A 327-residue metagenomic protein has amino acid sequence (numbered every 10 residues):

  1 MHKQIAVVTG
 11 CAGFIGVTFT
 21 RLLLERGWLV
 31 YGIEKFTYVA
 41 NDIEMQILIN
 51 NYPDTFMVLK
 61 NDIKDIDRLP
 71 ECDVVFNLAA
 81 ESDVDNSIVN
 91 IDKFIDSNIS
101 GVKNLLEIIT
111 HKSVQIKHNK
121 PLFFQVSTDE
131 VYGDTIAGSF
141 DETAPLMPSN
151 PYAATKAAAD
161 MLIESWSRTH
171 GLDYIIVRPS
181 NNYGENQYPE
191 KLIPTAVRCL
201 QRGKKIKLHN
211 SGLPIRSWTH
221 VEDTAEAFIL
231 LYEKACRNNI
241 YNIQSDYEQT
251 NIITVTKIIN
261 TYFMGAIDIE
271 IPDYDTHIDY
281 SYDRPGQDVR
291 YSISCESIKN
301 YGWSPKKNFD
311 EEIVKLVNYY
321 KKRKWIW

Functional and structural regions predicted by a protein language model:
M1-N182, K315, K322: N-terminal Rossmann-like NAD(P)+-binding domain of SDR-like oxidoreductases, especially those catalyzing
F36, V114-K117, F124, G133-I136 (+3 more regions): Proline-centered turn/helix-capping motifs that create local helix->coil transitions or kinks
I99-E107, E190, E222-A225, I229: Conserved active-site region of classical short-chain dehydrogenase/reductase
L105, I163, A196, I298-K299: Structural element of the ATP-grasp superfamily
V131, N182-G184, T224, E248: Conserved sequence/active-site signature of Rossmann-fold short-chain dehydrogenase/reductase
P148-T155, P179, E185, P189-I193 (+1 more regions): The catalytic Tyr-centered alpha-helix of NAD(P)H-dependent dehydrogenases
L200-W327: C-terminal substrate-binding subdomain of Rossmann-fold SDR/epimerase-dehydratase oxidoreductases
